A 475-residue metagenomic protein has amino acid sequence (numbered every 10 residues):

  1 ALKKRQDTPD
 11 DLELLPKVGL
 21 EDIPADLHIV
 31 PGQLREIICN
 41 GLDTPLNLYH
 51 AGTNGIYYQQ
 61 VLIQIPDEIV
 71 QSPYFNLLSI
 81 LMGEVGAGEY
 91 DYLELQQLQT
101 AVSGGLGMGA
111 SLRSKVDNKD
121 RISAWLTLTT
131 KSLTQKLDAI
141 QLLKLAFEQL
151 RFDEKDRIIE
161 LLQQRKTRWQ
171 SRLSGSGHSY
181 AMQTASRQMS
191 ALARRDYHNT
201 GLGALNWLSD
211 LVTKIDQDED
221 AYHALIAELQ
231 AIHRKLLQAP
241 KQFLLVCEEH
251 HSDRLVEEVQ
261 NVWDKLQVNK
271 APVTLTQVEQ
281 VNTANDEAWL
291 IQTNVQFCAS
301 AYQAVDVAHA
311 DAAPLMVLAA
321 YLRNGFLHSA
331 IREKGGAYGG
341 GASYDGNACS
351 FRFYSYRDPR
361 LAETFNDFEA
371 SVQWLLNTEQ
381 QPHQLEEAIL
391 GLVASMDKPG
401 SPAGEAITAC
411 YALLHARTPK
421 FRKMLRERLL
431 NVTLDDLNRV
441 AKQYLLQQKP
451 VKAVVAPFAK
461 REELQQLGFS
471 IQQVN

Functional and structural regions predicted by a protein language model:
A1-G83, T134, P240, E249 (+2 more regions): His/Glu-based metal-binding/catalytic segments typifying zinc-dependent metallopeptidases
A1-Q33, Q183-L290, D367, A388 (+4 more regions): Long, compositionally biased intrinsically disordered regions
H50, N118-D120, H233-K235, W289-Q292 (+2 more regions): Replace "in large, NTP-powered and nucleic-acid-processing enzymes" with "in large, NTP-powered factors and other
N54-E84, E89-D220, Q238-E248, F297-V317 (+2 more regions): M16 family metallopeptidases and their MPP-like homologs
D436: Pyridoxal 5′-phosphate
